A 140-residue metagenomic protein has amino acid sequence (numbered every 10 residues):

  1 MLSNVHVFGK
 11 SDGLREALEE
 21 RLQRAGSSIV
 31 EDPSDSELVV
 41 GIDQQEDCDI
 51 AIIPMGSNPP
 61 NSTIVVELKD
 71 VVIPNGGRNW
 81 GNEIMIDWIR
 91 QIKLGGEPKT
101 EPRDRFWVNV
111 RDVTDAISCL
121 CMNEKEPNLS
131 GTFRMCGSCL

Functional and structural regions predicted by a protein language model:
M1-V72: N-terminal Rossmann-like NAD(P)+-binding domain of SDR-like oxidoreductases, especially those catalyzing
V5, P98, F133: A broad, low-specificity signal marking well-ordered, structured residues that form hydrophobic/aromatic
S11, R78, F106, S138-C139: Short beta->alpha junction loops/turns
E20-R24, R90, D115, C119-M122: Short, well-ordered alpha-helices that flank and scaffold nucleotide-derived cofactor binding pockets
E37-V39, V66-L68, V108-V113, I117 (+1 more regions): Generic low-polarity alpha-helical segments
N61-R105, V110-R111: NAD(P)-dependent short-chain dehydrogenase/reductase
R111-L140: Mid/C-terminal beta-alpha module of Rossmann-like enzyme folds, strongest in SDR-family dehydrogenases/epimerases
